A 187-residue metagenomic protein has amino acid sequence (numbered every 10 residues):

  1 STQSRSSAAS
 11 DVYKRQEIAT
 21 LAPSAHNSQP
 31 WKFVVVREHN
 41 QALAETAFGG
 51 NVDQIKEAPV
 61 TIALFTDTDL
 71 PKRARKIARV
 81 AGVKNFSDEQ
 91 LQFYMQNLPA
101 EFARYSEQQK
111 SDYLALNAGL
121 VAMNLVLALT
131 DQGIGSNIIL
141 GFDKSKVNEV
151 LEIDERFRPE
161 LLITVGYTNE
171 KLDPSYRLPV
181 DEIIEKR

Functional and structural regions predicted by a protein language model:
T2-A9, Y13: Single conserved hydrophobic/aromatic residue that forms the stacking wall/gate of nucleotide- or nucleobase-binding
E17-L21, I62, M95-V150, I163: Small-aliphatic-rich amphipathic alpha-helix that forms the alpha element of a beta-alpha
S24-H26, G49: Glycine-rich phosphate/pyrophosphate-binding beta-alpha loops
N27-Q29, K56-A58, Q132, R158: Short, basic and Ser/Thr-rich N-terminal targeting/leader segments
V34-N117: Glycine/small-residue-rich phosphate/adenosyl-binding loop
H39, T68, F142-S145, Y167-N169: Acidic, glycine-rich active-site loops and adjacent beta-strand->loop/helix elements that engage anionic groups
I55, I62-A63, I153-D173: A glycine-rich helix N-cap at a beta->alpha junction
T168-R187: C-terminal domain-closing interface element
